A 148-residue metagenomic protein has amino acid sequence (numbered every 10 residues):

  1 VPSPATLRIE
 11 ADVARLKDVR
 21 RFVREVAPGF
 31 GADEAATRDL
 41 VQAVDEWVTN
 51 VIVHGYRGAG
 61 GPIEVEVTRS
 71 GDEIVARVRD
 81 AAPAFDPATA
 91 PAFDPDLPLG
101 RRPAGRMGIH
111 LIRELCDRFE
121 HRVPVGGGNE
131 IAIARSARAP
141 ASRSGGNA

Functional and structural regions predicted by a protein language model:
V1-T6, I52-A148: Conserved beta-strand-loop-beta-strand hairpin that lines the nucleotide-binding pocket of ATP/GTP-utilizing enzymes
T6-D18: STAS-typified acidic loop motif
D12, L40, G105-G108: The cytosolic transmitter module of two-component sensor histidine kinases
R21-D45, T49, G100-P103: Conserved short strand/loop->alpha-helix "switch" segment adjacent to the catalytic nucleotide/phosphoryl-transfer site
